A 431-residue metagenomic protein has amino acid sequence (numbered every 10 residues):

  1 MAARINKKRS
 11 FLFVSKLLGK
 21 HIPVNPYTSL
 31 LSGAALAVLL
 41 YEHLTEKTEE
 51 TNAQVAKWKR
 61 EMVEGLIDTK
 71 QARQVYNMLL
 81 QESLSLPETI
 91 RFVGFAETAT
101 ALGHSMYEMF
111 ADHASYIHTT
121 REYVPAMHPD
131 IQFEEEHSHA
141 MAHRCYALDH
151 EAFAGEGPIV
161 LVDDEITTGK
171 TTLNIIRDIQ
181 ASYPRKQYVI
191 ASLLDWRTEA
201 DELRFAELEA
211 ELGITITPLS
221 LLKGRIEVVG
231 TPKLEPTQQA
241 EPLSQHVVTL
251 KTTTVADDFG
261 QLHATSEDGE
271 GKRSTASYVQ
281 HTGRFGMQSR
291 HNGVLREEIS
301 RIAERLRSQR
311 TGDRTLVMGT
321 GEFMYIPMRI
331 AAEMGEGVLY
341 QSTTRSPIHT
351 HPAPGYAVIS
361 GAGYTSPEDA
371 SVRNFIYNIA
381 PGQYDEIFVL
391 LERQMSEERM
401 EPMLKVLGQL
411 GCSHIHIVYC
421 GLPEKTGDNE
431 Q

Functional and structural regions predicted by a protein language model:
M1-Q431: PRPP-associated nucleotide enzymes
